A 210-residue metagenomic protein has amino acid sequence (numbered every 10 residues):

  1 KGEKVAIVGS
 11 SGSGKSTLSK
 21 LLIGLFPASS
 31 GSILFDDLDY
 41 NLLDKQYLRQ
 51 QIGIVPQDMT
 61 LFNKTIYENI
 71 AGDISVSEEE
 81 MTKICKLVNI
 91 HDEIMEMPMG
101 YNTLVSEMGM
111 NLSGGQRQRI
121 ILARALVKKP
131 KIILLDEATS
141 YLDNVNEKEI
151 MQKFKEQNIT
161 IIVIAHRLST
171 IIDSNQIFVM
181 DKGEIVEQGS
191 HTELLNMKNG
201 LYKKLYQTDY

Functional and structural regions predicted by a protein language model:
K1-A6, I159: Pre-Walker A (P-loop) beta-loop-beta motif of ABC nucleotide-binding domains
S11, T17-K20, Q50-D58, I66-N69 (+2 more regions): ABC-family ATPase nucleotide-binding domain "signature/switch" substructure
I23: Helix-to-loop junction immediately C-terminal to a conserved catalytic motif
F26-P27, L42-D44, S75, T170-D173 (+1 more regions): A position-specific signal in ABC ATPase nucleotide-binding domains
S29-S32, K182: Conserved coupling/switch loops of ABC nucleotide-binding domains, chiefly the family-specific signature
G31-L38, L48: Conserved ABC transporter NBD signature motif
E79-M99: Conserved ABC ATPase "signature" region
I90, N196-Y210: C-terminal boundary and immediately downstream tail of ABC-type ATPase nucleotide-binding domains
